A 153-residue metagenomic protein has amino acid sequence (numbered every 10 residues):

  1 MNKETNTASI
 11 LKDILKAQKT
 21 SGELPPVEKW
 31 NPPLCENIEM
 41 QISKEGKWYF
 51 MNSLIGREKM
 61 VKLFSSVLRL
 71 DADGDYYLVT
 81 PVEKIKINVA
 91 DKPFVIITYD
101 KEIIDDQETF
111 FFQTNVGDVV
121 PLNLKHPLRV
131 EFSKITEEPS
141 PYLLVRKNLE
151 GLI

Functional and structural regions predicted by a protein language model:
M1-I153: Long, non-globular segments of proteins
